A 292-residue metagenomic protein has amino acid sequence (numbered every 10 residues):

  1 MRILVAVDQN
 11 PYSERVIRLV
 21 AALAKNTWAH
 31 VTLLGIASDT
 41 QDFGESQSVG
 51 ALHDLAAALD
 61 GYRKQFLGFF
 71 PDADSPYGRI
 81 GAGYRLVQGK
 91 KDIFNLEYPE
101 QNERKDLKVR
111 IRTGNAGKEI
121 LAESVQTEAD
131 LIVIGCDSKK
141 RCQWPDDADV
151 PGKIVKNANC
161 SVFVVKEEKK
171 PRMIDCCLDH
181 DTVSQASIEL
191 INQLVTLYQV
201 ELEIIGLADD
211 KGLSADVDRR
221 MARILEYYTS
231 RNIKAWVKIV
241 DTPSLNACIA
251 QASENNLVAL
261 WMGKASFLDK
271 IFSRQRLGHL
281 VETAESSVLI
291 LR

Functional and structural regions predicted by a protein language model:
M1-G61, P71-S75, K169-K238, L257 (+2 more regions): Small/aliphatic-rich secondary-structure junction motif
R18-L19, A122-E123, L190, A247-C248 (+1 more regions): A short acidic, amphipathic alpha-helical/loop segment
D42, N246-C248, S266-K270: Short active-site-adjacent structural elements
Y62-P76, I93-V109, R231: A structural motif corresponding to the C-terminal end of an alpha-helix and its immediate exit/capping segment
G81-F94, Y98-K105, V109-E119, P243-L245: Charged docking surfaces used in two-component/phosphorelay signaling
R104-V109, V162, I233-V237, V288: Generic structural signal for residues in well-ordered beta-strands
N115-E168, A252-R292: Gly/Ser-rich helix-loop-strand patches that form or flank binding pockets for ribonucleotide-derived cofactors
A222-L225, D241-S253: A short, acidic, amphipathic alpha-helical segment used as a generic capping/interface helix at domain edges
